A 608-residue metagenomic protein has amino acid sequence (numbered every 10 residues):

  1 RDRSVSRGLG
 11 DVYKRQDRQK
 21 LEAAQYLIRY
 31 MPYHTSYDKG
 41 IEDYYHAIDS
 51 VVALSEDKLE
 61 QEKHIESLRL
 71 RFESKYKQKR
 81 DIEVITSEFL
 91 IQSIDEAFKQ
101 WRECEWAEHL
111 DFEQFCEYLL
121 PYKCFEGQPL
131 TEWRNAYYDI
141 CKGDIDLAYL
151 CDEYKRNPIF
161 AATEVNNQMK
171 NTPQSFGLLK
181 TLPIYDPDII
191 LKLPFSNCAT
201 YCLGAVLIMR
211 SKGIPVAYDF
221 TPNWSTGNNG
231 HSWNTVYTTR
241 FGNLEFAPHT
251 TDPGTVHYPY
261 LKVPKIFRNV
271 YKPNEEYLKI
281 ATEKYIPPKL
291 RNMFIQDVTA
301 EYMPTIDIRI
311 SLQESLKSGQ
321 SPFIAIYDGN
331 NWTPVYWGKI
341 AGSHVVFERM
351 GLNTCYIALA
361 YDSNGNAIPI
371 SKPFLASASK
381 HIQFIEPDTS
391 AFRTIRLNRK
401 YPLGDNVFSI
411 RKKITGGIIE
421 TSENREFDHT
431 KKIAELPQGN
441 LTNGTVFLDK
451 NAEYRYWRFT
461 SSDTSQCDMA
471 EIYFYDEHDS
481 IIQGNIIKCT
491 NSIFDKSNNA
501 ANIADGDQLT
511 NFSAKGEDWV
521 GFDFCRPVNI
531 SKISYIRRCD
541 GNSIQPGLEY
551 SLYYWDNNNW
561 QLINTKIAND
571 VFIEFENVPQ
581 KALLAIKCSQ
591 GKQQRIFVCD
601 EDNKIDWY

Functional and structural regions predicted by a protein language model:
D2, G8-Y13: Short, small-residue-biased leader/transition segments that mark boundaries at the very start of proteins
K14-L193: Secondary-structure boundary elements
A148-Q168, G177-I189, L193-P287: Hydrophobic/aromatic-rich core segments of domains that either
I306-S315, L397-R399: A short, amphipathic beta-strand motif
N330-H344, G439, T565-A568: Short, acidic Ser/Thr/Gly-rich low-complexity loop/linker segments typical of extracellular and cell-surface proteins
H344-G365, N451-E453, E576-Q580: Short Pro-Gly-centered beta-turn/loop motif in secreted/extracellular proteins
D362-T389, F474, F597-Y608: Structured interaction patches on ligand/partner-binding surfaces of diverse proteins
R393-E453, T464-K532, I536-Q545, Y550 (+1 more regions): Disordered, acidic Ser/Thr/Pro-rich linker "stalks" and the adjacent N-terminal cap of the next globular domain
